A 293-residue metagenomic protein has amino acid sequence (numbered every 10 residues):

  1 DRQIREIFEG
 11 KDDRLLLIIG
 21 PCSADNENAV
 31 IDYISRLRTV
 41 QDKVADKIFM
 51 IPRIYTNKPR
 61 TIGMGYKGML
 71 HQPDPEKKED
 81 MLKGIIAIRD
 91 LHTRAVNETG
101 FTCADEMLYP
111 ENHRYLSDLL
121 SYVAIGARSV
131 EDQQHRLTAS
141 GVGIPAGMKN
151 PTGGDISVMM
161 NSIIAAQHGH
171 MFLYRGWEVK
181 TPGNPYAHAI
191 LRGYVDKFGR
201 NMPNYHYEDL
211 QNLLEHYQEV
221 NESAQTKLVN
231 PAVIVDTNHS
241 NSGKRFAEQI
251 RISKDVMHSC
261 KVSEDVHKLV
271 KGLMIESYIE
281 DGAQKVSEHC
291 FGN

Functional and structural regions predicted by a protein language model:
D1-K11: N- or domain-start disorder-to-order transition segments that initiate the globular core
D12, L16-I18: Short, contiguous, helix-prone interaction/anchoring segments in small proteins
G20, V235: Conserved, mostly hydrophobic/aromatic
P21-N28: Short, glycine-rich nucleotide/cofactor-binding loops
I34, K47-A224, H239-D255, S259-G272 (+3 more regions): Active-site-facing alpha/beta catalytic cores
R38-T39: N-terminal intrinsically disordered, cationic/polar leader segments that include organellar targeting peptides
V233-I234, M274: A short glycine-rich, hydrophobically flanked beta-strand micro-motif that places a catalytic Asp/Glu for divalent metal
